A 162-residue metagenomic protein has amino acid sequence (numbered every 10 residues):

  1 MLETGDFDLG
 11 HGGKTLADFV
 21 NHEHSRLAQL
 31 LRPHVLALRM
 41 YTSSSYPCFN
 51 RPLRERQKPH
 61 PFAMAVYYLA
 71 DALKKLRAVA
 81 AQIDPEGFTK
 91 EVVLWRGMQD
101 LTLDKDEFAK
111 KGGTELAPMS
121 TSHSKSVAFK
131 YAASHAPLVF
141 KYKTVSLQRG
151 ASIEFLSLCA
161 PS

Functional and structural regions predicted by a protein language model:
M1-S162: Mono-ADP-ribosyltransferase
